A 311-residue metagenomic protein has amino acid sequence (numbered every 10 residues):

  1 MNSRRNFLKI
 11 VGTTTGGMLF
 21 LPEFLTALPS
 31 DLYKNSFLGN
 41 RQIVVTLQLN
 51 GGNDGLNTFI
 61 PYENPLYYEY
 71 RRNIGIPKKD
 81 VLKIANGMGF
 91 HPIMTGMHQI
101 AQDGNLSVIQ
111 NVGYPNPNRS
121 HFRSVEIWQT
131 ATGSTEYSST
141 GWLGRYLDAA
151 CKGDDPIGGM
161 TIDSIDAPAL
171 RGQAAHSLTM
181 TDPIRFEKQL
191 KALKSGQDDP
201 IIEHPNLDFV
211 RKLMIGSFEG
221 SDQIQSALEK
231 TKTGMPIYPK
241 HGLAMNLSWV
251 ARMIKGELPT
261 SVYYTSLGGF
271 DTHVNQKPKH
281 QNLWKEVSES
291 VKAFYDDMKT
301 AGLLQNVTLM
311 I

Functional and structural regions predicted by a protein language model:
N2-I311: Ligand-binding pockets and gating/stacking loops
